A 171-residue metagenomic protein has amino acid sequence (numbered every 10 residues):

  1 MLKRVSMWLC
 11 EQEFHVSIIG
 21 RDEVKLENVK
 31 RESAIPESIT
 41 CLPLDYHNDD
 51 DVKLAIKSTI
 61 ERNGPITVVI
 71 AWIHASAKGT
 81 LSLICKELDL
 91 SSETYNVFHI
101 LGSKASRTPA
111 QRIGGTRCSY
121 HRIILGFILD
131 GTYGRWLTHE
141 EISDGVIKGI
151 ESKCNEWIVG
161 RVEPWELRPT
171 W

Functional and structural regions predicted by a protein language model:
M1-S17: Canonical Rossmann dinucleotide-binding motif of NAD(H)/NADP(H)-dependent dehydrogenases/reductases, specifically
Q12-K30: Conserved glycine-rich Rossmann-like NAD(P)H-binding loop of the short-chain dehydrogenase/reductase
S17, S33-V52, A71-H74: Rossmann-fold cofactor-recognition segment
R21-E23, D45, S103: Residues in the short beta-alpha loop(s) of Rossmann-like NAD(P)-binding domains
P36, S58-A71: A glycine-rich helix->loop->beta "capping" turn within Rossmann-like NAD(P)(H)-dependent oxidoreductase domains
D50-G64, C85-K86: Conserved amphipathic alpha-helix within the SDR
A71-S143: Catalytic loop of short-chain dehydrogenase/reductase
G131-P169: C-terminal helical subdomain
